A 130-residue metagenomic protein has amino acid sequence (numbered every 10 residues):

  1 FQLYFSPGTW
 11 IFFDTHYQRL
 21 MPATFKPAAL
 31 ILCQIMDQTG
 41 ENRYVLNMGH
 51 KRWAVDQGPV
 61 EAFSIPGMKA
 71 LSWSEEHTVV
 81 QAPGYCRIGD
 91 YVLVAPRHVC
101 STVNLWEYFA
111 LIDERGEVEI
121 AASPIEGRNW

Functional and structural regions predicted by a protein language model:
F1-W130: Active-site anion/phosphate-binding pocket segments in diverse small-molecule metabolic enzymes
